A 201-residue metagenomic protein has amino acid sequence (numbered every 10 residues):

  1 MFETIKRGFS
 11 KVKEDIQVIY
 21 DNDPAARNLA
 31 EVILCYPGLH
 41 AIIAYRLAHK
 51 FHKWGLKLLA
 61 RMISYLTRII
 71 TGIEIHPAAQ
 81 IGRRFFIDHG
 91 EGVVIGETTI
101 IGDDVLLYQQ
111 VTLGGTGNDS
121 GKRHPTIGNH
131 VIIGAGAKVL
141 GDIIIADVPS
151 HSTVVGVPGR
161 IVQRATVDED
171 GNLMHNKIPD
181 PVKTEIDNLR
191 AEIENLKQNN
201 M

Functional and structural regions predicted by a protein language model:
M1-L66, E169-M201: Terminal amphipathic alpha-helical/low-complexity segments used for targeting or macromolecular assembly
Q17, Q80, Q109-Q110, Q163 (+1 more regions): Residue-identity detector for glutamine
G38, I42, L59, I73-P77 (+5 more regions): Alpha-helix boundary/capping detector
L39, V93, D119: Glycine-/small-residue-rich active-site loops that bind phosphorylated ligands and cofactors
T71, H76-P77, G82-R83, D88-E97 (+7 more regions): Left-handed beta-helix
T116-D119, A165: Conserved catalytic-core motifs of eukaryotic protein kinase domains, centered on the activation segment
S152, V157-M174: Conserved beta-strand-loop-alpha-helix hinge in the C-terminal portion of ABC ATPase nucleotide-binding domains
